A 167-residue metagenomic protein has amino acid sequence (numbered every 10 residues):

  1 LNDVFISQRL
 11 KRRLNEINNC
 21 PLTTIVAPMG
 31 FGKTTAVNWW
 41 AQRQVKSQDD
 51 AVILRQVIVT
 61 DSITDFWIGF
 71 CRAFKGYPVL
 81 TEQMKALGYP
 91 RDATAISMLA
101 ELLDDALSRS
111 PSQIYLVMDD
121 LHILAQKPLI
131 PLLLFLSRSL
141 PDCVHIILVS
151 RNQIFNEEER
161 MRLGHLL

Functional and structural regions predicted by a protein language model:
L1-L14: N-terminal pre-P-loop "Q-motif" helix
I17, K46, A106-S110, S137-C143: Conserved catalytic network of the ASCE P-loop NTPase/AAA+ motor domain
T23-I53, R72: P-loop NTPase Walker A phosphate-binding motif
A27-M29, V52-S62, L87-D92: A short hydrophobic beta-strand->loop->alpha-helix junction that borders the nucleotide-binding pocket of P-loop NTPases
I63-A86, E101-D104: Conserved NTP-binding/hydrolysis module of P-loop NTPases
L103-L129: Conserved P-loop NTPase "ATPase switch" module shared by AAA+ and STAND
I123-P128, L133-L166: Sensor-1/coupling segment of RecA-like P-loop NTPase cores
